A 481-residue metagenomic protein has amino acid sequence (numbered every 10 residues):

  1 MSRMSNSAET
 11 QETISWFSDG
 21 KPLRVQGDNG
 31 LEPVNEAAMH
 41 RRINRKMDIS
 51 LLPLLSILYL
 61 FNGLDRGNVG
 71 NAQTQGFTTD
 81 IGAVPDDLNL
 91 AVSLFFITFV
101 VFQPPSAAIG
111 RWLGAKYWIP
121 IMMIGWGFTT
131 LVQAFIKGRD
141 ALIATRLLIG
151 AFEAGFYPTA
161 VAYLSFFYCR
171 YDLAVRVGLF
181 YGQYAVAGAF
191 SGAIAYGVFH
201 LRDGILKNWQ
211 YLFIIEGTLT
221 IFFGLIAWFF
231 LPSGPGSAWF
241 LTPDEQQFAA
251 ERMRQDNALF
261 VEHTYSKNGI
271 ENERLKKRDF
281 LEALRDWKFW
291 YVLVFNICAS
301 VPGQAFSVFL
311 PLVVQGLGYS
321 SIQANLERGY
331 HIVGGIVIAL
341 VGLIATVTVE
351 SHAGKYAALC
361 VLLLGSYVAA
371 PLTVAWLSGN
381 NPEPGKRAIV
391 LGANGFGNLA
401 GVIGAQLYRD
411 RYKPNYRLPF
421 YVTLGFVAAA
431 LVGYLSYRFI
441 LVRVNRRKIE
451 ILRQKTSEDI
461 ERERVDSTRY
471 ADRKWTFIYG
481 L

Functional and structural regions predicted by a protein language model:
M1-F61, G67, P85, W228-N272 (+1 more regions): Intracellular terminal tails of multi-pass secondary transporters
D65, I81-G82, P105, L113-G114 (+7 more regions): Helix-breaking motifs and short loop linkers at transmembrane-helix boundaries and internal kinks in secondary membrane
G70-F102: Extracellular/periplasmic helix-loop-helix junction of adjacent transmembrane segments in MFS-like secondary
G70-N71, R278-R328, V374, A405: Extracytoplasmic gate region of multi-pass secondary transporters
V100-D140: Conserved MFS/SLC helix-loop-helix module at the cytosolic interface between two early adjacent transmembrane helices
T145-G182, V198: Cytoplasmic helix-loop-helix junction between adjacent transmembrane helices in 12-TM secondary transporters
A174-L206, F213-T220, L391-G404: Glycine-rich segments within core transmembrane alpha-helices of 12-TM secondary carriers
Y330-W376: C-terminal transmembrane helical hairpin of 12-TM major facilitator-type secondary transporters
